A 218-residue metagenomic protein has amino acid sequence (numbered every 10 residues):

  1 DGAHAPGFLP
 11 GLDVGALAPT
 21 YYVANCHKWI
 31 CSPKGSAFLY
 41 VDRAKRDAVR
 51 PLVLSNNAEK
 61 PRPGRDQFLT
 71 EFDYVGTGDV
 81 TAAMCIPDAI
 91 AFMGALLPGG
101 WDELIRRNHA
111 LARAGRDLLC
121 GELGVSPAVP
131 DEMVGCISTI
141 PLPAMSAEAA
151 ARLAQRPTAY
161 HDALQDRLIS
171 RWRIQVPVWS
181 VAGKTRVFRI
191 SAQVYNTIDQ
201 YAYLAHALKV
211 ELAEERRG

Functional and structural regions predicted by a protein language model:
D1-Y21: Catalytic PLP-binding core of fold-type I/II PLP enzymes
G2, C26, L142, S180 (+1 more regions): A cross-domain feature marking catalytic cores of carbohydrate-active enzymes and several ubiquitous metabolic/repair
G7-L12, Y40, Q193, T197-A202: Active-site core of PLP-dependent enzymes with the aminotransferase class I/II
L17-R62: Active-site PLP attachment segment
P61-D117, C136: Structural motif of enzymes handling amino- and sulfur-group chemistry
R106-R116, E122-R171: Conserved PLP-binding catalytic core of the aspartate aminotransferase-like
P157-Y160, D166, S170-G218: PLP-dependent enzyme catalytic core of the Aspartate aminotransferase-like
